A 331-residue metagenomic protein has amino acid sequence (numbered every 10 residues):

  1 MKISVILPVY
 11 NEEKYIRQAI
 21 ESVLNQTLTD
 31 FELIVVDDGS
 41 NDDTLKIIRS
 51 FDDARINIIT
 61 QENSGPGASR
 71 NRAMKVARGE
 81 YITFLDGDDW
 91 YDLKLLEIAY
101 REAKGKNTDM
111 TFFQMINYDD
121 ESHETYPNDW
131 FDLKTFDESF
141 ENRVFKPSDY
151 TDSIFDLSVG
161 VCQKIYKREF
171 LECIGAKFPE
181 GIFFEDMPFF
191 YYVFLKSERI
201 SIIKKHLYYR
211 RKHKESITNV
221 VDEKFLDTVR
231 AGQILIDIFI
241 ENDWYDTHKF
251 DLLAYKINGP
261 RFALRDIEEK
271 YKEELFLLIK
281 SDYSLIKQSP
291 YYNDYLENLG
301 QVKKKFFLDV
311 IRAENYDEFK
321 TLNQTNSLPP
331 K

Functional and structural regions predicted by a protein language model:
K2-S4, S22, E32, P188: Cell-envelope/extracellular polymer assembly enzymes that use nucleotide-activated donors
N11-N25: Short, well-formed alpha-helical segments that are part of the catalytic scaffolds of diverse glycosyltransferases
Y15-R17, F31, D42-S50, R72 (+2 more regions): Acidic helix N-cap motif at the loop->helix transition within catalytic regions of sugar-transfer enzymes
S22, T29, D37-K46, E62-S64 (+1 more regions): A conserved acidic beta->alpha catalytic loop
Q61-A77, W90: Glycine-rich, basic loop-to-helix element that forms the pyrophosphate-binding segment of sugar-nucleotide handling
I82: Short aromatic/hydrophobic "clamp" motif used to bind/position activated sugar donors
G87-I200, R211, E215-V220: Donor-binding/catalytic cores of nucleotide-activated saccharide and glycerol-phosphate transferases/polymerases
E269-K331: Membrane-interface aromatic/basic loop that binds lipid-linked glycans or pyrophosphate carriers, typified by
